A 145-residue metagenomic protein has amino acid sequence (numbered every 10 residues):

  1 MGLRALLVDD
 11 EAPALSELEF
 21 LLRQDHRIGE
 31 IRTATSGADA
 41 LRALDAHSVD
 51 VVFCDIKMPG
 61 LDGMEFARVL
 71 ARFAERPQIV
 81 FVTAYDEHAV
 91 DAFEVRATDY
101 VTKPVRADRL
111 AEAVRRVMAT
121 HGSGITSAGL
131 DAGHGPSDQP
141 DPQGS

Functional and structural regions predicted by a protein language model:
G2-P13, L18, L22, V52: Conserved acidic segment of CheY-like receiver
L3, G29, P77: Switch/coupling loops of ABC transporter nucleotide-binding domains
L7, T33, F81-V82: Conserved SAM-binding loop
A14-L15, I28, F81: Conserved short hydrophobic patches within well-ordered secondary structure
D25: Acidic-histidine catalytic/liganding microenvironments
I31-A38: Conserved Asp/Asn-Gly motif in the active-site loop of CheY-like receiver
A38-L130: CheY-like receiver
H121-S145: Short, Lys/Arg-enriched segments at the junction into DNA-binding effector domains of transcriptional regulators
